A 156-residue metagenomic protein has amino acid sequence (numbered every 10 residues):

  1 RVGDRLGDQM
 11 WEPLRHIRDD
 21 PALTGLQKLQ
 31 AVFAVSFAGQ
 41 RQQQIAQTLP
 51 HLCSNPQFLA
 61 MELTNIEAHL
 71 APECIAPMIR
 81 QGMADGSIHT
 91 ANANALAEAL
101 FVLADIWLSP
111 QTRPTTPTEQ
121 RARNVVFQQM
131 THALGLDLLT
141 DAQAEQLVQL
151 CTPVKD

Functional and structural regions predicted by a protein language model:
V2, L6-M10, V32-S36, E67-A71 (+1 more regions): Hydrophobic/aromatic residues within well-ordered alpha-helical segments
R5, E12-A46, A97-L100: Hydrophobic alpha-helical connector segments
A31, P77-A84, R113-D156: C-terminal peripheral helix-coil segments that are non-catalytic and often amphipathic
V35-Q43, L103-P110, H132-D137: Phosphate/oxyanion-binding loops and surfaces in catalytic or ligand/nucleic-acid-binding neighborhoods
R41-I88: Short secondary-structure transition hinges
L70-T115: Hydrophobic alpha-helical bundle segments that form small-molecule/ligand-binding pockets
